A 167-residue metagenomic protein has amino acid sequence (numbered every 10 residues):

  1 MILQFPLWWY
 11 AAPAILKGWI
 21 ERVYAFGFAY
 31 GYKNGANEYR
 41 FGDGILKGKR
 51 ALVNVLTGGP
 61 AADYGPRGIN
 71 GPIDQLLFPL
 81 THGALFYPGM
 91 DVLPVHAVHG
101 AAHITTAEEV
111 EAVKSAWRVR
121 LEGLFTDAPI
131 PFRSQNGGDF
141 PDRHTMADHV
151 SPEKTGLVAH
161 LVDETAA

Functional and structural regions predicted by a protein language model:
M1-T81: Helix-loop-strand module that forms the ligand-binding subsite of alpha/beta enzymes
D63, R67-A167: Glycine-rich phosphate/pyrophosphate-binding loop and the adjoining helix
